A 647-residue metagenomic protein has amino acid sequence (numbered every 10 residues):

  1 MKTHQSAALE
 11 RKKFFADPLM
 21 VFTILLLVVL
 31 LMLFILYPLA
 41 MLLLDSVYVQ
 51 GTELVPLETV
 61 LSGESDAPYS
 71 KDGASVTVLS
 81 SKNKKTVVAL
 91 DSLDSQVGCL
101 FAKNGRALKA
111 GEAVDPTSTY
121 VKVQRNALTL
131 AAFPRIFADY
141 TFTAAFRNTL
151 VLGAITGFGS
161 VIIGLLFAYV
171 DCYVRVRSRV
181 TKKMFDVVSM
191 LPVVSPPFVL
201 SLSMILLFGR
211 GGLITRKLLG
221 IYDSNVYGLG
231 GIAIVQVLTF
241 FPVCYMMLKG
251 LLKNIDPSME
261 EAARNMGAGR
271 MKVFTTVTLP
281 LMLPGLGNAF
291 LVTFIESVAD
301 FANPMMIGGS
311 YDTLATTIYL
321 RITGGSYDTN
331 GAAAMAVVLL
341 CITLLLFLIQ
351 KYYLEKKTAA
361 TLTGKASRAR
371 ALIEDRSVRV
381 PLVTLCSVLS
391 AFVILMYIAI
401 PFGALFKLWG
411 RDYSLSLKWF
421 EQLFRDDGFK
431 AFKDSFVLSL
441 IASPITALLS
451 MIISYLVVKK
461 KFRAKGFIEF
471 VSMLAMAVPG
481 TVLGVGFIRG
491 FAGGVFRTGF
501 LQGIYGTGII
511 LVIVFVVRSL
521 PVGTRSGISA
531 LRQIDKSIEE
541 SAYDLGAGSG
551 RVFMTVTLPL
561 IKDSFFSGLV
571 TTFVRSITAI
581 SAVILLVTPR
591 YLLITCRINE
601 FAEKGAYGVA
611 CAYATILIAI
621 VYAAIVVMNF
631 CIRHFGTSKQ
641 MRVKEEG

Functional and structural regions predicted by a protein language model:
K2-H4, V123-T129, L207-L219, G308-T316 (+3 more regions): Peri-membrane helix termini and adjoining interfacial loops of integral membrane proteins
L9, L348-L385, Q640-E646: Alpha-helical transmembrane segments of integral membrane proteins
E10-V21, L42-K85, D91-I155, V174-S178 (+6 more regions): Periplasmic/extracellular loop-to-transmembrane helix junction in inner-membrane transport proteins
A16-E53, P134-K253, L281-F301, A334-K351 (+6 more regions): Membrane-water interface segments at the C-terminal ends of transmembrane alpha-helices in multi-pass inner-membrane
G51, E261, G269, K357-E374 (+2 more regions): Juxtamembrane inter-helical linkers in multi-pass membrane proteins
I255-M259, I534-I538: Short glycine/proline-centered loop/turn elements that form peptide/ligand docking sites
A263, A542: The alpha-helix within a helix-turn-helix
D300-S326, W409-D412, I580-Y607, M641-E646: Glycine-rich helix-loop "coupling/hinge" segments at transmembrane-helix boundaries in multipass transporters
